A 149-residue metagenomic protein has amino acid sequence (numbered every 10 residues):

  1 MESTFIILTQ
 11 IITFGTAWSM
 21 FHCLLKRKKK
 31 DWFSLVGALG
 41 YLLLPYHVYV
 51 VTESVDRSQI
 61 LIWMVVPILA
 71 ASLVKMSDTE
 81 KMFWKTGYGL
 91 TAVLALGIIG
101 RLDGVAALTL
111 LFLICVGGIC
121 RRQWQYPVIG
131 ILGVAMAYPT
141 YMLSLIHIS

Functional and structural regions predicted by a protein language model:
M1-S149: Membrane-embedded transmembrane-helix bundle of lipid-linked glycan/lipid transferases
